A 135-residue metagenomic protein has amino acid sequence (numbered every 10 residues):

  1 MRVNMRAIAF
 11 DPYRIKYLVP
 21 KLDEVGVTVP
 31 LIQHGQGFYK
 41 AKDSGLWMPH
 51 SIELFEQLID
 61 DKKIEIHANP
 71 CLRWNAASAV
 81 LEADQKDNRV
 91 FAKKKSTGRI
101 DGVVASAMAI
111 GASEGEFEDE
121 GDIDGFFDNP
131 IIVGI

Functional and structural regions predicted by a protein language model:
M1-Q36, K42, P49, E53 (+1 more regions): RNase H-like, metal-dependent nuclease domains and their acidic two-metal-ion catalytic environment used
E56-I59: Integrase module of LTR retroelements
